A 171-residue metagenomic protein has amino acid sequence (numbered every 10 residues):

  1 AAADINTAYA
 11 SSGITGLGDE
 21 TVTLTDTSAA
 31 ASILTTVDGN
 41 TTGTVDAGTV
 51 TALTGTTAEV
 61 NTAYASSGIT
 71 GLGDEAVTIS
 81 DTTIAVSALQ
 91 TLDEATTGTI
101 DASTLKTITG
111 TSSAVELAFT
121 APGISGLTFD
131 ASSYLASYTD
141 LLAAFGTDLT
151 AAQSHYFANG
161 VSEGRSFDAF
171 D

Functional and structural regions predicted by a protein language model:
A1-G126, D171: Solvent-exposed, low-complexity segments and loops of surface/extracellular structural proteins
T120-D171: Charge-rich, low-complexity intrinsically disordered regions
